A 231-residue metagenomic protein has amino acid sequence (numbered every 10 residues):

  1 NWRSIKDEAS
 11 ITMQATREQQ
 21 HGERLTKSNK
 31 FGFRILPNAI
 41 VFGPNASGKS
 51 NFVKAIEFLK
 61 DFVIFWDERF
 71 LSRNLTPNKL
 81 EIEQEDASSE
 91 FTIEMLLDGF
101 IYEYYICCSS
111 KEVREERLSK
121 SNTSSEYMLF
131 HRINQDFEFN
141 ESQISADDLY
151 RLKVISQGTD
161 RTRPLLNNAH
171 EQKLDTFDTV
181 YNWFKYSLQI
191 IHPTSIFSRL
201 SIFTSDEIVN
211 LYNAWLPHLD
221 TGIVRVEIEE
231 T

Functional and structural regions predicted by a protein language model:
N1-K30: N-terminal pre-Walker A segment at the start of P-loop NTPase domains
S4, L97-I101, T123: Glycine-centered tight beta-turn/hairpin loop motif at sheet-sheet or coil-to-beta transitions
K6-S10, N38, V113, I223: A common structural microfeature
I11, F91-I93, E116, F130: Well-ordered beta-strand positions enriched in small/hydrophobic/aromatic, beta-favoring residues
M13-R17, N45, E57: Short glycine-rich, polar/acidic loop-and-turn segments at beta strand-coil junctions
T26-R34, A39-I40, P44, V53-V113: Conserved P-loop NTP-binding catalytic core
G48-K49: Conserved lysine of the Walker
E103-E230: Electropositive, glycine-dotted interaction segments that contact anionic polymers or phosphate-rich ligands
